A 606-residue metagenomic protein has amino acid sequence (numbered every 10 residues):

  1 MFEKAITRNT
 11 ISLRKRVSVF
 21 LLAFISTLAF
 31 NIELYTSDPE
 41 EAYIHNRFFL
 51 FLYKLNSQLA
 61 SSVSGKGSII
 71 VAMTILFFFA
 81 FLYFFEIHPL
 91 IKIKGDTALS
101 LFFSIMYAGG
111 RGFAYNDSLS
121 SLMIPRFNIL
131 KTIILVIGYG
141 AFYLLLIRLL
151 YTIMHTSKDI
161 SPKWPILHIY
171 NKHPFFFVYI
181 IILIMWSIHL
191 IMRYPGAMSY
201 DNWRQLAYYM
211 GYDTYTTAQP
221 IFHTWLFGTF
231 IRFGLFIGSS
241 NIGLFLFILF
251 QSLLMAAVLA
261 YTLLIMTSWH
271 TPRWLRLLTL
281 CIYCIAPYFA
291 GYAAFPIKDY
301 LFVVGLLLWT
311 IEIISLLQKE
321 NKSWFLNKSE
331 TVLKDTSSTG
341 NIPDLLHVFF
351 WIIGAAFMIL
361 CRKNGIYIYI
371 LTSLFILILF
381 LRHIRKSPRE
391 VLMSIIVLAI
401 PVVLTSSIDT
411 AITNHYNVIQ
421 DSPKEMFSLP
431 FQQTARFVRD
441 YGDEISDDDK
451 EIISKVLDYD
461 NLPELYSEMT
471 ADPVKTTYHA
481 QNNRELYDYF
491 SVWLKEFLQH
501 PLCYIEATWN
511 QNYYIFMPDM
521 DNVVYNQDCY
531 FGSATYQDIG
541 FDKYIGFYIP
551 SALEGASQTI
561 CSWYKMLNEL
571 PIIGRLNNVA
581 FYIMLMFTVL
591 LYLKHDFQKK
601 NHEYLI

Functional and structural regions predicted by a protein language model:
M1-A29, S64-S104, N128-W186: Start-transfer (signal-anchor) and selected internal transmembrane alpha helices of multi-pass inner/ER membrane
S18-D38, L101-F113, N171-M198, A399-A411: Transmembrane signal-anchor helices characteristic of membrane glycosylation enzymes that use polyprenol
S57-M73, I242-L246, Q511-L605: Membrane-interface anchor segments at the N-terminal boundary of transmembrane helices in multi-pass membrane enzymes
R193-L206, T214-F230, I237-I242: Extracytoplasmic catalytic/substrate-binding loops of multi-pass membrane glycan-assembly enzymes
L249-H270: Transmembrane-helix motifs of polytopic, lipid-linked glycan transferases
G291-L301, C361: Short acidic/glycine- and proline-prone juxtamembrane loop motifs at membrane-interface regions of multi-pass membrane
H347-R362, L374, A399-P401: Membrane-interface alpha helices of multi-pass inner-membrane proteins
H415-P550: Membrane-proximal stem/loop segments at transmembrane-domain junctions that anchor or position
